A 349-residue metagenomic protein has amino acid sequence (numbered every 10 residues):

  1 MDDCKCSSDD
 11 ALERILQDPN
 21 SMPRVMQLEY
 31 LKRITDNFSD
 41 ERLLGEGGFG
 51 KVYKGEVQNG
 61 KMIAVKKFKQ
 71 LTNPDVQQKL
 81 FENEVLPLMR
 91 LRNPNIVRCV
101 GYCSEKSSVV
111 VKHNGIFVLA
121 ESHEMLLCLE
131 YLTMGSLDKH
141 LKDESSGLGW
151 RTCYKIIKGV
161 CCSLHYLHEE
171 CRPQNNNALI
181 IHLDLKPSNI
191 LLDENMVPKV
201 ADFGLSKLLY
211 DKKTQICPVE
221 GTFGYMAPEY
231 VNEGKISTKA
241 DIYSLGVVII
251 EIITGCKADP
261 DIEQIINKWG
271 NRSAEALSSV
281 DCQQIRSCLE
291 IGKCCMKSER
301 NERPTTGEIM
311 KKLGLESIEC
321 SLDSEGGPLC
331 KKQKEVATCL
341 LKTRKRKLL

Functional and structural regions predicted by a protein language model:
D2-M22, M26-Y30, I63-R90, N95-K158 (+3 more regions): Cytosolic eukaryotic protein kinase-like domains
L28, R33-L43: Conserved N-terminal boundary motif of the eukaryotic protein kinase catalytic domain
E41-V52: Protein kinase glycine-rich loop
Y53-G55, L127: Short beta-strand motif preference
G55-E56, F68: Conserved beta3 strand of the Hanks-type protein kinase catalytic N-lobe
E56-I63: Conserved N-lobe loop of protein kinases adjacent to the ATP-binding glycine-rich P-loop
G159-E169: Short C-lobe core helix of eukaryotic-like protein kinase catalytic domains
H168, R172-L192: Catalytic-loop of the protein kinase fold
